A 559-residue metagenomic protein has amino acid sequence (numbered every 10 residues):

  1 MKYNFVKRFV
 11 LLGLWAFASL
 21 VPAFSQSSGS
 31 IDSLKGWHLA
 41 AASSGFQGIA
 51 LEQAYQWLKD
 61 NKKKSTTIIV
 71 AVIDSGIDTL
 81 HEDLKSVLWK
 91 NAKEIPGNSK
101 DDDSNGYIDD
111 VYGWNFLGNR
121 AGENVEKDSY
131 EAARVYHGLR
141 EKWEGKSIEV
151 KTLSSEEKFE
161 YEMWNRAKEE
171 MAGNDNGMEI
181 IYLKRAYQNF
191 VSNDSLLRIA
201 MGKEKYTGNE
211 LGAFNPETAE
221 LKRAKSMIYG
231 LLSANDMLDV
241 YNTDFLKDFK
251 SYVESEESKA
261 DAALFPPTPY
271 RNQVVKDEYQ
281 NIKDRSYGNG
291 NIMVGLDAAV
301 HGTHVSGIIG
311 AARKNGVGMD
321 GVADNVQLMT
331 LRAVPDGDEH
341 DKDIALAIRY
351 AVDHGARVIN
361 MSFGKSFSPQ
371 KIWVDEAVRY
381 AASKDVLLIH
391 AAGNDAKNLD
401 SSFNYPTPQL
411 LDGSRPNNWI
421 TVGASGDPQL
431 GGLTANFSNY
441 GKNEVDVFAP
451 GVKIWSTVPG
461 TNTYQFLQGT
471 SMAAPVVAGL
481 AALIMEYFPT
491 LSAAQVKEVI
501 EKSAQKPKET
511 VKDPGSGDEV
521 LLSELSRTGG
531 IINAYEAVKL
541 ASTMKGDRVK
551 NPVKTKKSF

Functional and structural regions predicted by a protein language model:
M1-S28: Bacterial Sec-dependent N-terminal signal peptides
A23-F46, V386, S542-F559: Sec-dependent signal peptide cleavage junction
Y55-K64, D297-A299, D320-A323, D338-N360 (+4 more regions): Mature extracellular/periplasmic domains of secretome proteins
Y55-V70, I77-I282, S286-H340, R415-N418 (+2 more regions): Subtilisin-like serine protease catalytic core
D74, G393, G469: Active-site glycine-centered loops adjacent to acidic/histidine catalytic or metal-binding residues that shape
P269, Q273-K276, K384-V386, T407-E486 (+3 more regions): Extracellular S/T/G-rich loop segment that most often corresponds to the catalytic His/Ser-adjacent loop
R332, N360-G364, A391-A392, G423 (+1 more regions): A cross-family glycoside hydrolase active-site/sugar-binding cleft signature
V352-H354, V358-M361, Q370-I372, N417-T421 (+1 more regions): C-terminal subdomain of the subtilisin-like protease fold in secreted/lumenal serine endopeptidases
